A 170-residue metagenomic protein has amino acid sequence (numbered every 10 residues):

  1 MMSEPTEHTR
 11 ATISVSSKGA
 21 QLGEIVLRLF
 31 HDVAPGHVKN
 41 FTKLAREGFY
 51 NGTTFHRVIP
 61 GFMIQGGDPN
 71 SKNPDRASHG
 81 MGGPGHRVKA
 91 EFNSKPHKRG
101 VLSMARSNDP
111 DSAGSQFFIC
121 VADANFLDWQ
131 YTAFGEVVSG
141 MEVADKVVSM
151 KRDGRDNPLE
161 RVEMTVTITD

Functional and structural regions predicted by a protein language model:
M1-D170: Cyclophilin-like peptidyl-prolyl cis-trans isomerases
